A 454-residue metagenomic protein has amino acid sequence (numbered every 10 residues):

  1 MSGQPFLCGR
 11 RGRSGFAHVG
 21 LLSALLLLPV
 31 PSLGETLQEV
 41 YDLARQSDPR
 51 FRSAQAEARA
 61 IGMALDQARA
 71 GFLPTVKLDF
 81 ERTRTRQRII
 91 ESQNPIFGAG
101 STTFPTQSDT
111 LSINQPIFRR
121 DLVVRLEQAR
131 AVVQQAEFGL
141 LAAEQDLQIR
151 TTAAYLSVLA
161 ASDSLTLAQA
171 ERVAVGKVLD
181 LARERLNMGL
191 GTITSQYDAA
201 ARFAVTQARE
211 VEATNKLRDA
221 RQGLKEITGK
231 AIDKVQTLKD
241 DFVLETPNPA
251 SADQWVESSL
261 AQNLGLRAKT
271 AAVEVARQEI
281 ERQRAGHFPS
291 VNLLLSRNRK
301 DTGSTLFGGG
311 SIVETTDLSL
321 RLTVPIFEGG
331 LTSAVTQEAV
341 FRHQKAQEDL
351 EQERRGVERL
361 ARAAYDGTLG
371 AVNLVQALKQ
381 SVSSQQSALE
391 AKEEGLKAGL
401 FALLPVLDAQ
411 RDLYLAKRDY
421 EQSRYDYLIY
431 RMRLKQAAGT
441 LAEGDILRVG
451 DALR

Functional and structural regions predicted by a protein language model:
M1-S14: N-terminal secretory signal peptides that target proteins for export/translocation
S32-E81, Q87-I89, Q115, R130 (+9 more regions): Bacterial Sec-pathway N-terminal export signals of envelope proteins
L33, R86, D419-R454: Acidic, low-complexity, intrinsically disordered peripheral segments
D42-R52, R59-P74, T110-Q128, F138-Q145 (+8 more regions): A glycine-/polar-enriched beta->alpha junction
D79-Q115, L238-P249, E281, L294-V335 (+1 more regions): Small/polar, glycine/serine/threonine/aspartate-rich low-complexity segments that form flexible
E144-S258, A364-G367, A371, D412-L413 (+2 more regions): Periplasmic alpha-helical coiled-coil/stalk elements that build and connect Gram-negative outer-membrane
L186-L190, L396-L400, A437: A short glycine-centered flexible hinge/capping loop motif at secondary-structure junctions
